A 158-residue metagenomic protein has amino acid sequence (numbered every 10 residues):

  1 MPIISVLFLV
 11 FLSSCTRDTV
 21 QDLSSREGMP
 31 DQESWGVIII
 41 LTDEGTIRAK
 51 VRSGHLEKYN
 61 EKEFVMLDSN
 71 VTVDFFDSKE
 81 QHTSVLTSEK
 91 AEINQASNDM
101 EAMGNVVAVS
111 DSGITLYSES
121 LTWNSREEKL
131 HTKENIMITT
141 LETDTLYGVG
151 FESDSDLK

Functional and structural regions predicted by a protein language model:
M1-C15: Sec-dependent bacterial lipoprotein signal peptides
C15-K158: N-terminal amphipathic/hydrophobic interface segments
